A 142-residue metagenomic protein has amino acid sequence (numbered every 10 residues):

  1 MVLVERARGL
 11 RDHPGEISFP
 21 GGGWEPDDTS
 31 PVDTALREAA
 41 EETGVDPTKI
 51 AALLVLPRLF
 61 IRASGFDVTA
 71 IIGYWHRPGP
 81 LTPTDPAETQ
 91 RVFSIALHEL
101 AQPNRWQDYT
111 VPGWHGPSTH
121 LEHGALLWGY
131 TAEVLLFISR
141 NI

Functional and structural regions predicted by a protein language model:
M1-F19: N-terminal strand-loop-strand
G9, G23-H123, L127, L136-F137 (+1 more regions): Unchanged
T131: NAD(P)-dependent dehydrogenases' Rossmann-like dinucleotide-binding region
